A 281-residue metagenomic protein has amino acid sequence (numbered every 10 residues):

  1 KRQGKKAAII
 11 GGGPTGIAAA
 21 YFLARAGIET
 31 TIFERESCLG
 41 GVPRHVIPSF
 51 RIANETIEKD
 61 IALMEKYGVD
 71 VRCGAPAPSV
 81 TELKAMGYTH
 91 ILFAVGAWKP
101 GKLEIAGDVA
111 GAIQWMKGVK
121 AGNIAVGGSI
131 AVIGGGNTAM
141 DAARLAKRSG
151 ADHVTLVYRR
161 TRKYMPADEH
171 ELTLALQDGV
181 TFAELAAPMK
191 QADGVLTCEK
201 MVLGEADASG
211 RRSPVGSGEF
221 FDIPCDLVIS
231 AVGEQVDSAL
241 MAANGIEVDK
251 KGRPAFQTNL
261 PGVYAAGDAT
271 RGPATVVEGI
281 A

Functional and structural regions predicted by a protein language model:
K1, L63-E65, L83-M116: Glycine/serine-rich phosphate-binding loop and adjoining beta1-alpha1 elements at the start of nucleotide-handling
R2-A7: A short, charged/proline- and glycine-enriched loop that marks the coil->beta-strand transition at the N-terminal
A8-F33, R72-T81, V95-L103, Q114-E169 (+4 more regions): Rossmann-like dinucleotide/flavin-binding elements
I32, E36-Y67, A143-K190: Rossmann-like dinucleotide-binding cores of NAD(P)H-dependent redox enzymes
R44, D60-Y88: Conserved N-terminal/central alpha/beta ligand/cofactor-binding core
C73-M86, W98-G101, L185-V195, M201-G204: A conserved short coil-to-beta-strand element within the FAD-binding core of flavoproteins
I91, V195-L203, F220-V228: AMP-binding/adenylate-forming core of the ANL superfamily
E205-G216: Intrinsically disordered, low-complexity Ser/Thr- and acidic-rich flexible linkers and loops, especially at boundaries
